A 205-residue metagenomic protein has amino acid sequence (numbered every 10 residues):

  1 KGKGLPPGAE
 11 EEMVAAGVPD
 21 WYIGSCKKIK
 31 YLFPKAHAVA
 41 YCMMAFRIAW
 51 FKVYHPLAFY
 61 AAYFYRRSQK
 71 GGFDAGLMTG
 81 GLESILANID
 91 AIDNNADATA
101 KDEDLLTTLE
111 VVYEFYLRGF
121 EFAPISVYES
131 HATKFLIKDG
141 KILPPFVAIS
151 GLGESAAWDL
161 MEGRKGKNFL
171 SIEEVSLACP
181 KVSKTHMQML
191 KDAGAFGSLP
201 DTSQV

Functional and structural regions predicted by a protein language model:
K1-V205: Noncatalytic, beta-rich nucleic-acid-contacting surfaces in large DNA/RNA-processing enzymes
